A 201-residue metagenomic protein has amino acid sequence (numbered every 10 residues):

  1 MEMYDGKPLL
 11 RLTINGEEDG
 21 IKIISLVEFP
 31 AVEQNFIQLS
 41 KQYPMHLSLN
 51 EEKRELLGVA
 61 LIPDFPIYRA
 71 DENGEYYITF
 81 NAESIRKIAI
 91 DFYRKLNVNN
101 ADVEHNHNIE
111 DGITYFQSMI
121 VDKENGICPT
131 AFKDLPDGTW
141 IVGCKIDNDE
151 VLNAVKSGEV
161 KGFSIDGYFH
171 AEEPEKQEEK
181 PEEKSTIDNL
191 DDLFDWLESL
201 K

Functional and structural regions predicted by a protein language model:
M1-L200: Signature of dsDNA virion morphogenesis modules
